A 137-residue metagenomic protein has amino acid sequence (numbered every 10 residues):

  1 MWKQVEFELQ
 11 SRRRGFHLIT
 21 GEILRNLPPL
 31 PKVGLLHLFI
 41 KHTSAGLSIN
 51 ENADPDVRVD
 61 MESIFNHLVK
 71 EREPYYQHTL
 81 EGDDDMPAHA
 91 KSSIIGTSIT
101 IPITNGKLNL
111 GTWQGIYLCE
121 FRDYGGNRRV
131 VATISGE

Functional and structural regions predicted by a protein language model:
M1-E137: Active-site histidine-anchored catalytic micro-motif
